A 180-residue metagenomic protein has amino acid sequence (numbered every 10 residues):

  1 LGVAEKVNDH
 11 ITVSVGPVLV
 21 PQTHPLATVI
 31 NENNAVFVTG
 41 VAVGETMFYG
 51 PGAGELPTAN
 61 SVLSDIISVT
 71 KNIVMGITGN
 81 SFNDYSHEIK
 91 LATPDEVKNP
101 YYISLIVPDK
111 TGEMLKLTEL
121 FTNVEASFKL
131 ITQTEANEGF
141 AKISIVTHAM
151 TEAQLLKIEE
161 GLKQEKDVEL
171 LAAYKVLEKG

Functional and structural regions predicted by a protein language model:
L1-T28, N33: Substrate-binding/catalytic subdomain of NAD(P)-dependent oxidoreductase enzymes
G2, S14, F37, M47-Y49 (+1 more regions): Structured core elements
H10, I30-N33, A53, P57-S64 (+4 more regions): Conserved active-site and cofactor/substrate-binding residues in soluble primary-metabolism enzymes
T12, P17, A35, E45 (+1 more regions): Generic secondary-structure boundary/loop-capping signal
V18-P21, V41-E45, G52-E55, P108-K110 (+2 more regions): Short, glycine-/Ser/Thr-/acidic-enriched flexible segments
P25-N83, H87-P100: ATP-dependent carboxylate/acyl-activation modules
I66-G180: A conserved regulatory-domain signal marking ACT and ACT-like small-molecule sensing domains and adjacent regulatory
